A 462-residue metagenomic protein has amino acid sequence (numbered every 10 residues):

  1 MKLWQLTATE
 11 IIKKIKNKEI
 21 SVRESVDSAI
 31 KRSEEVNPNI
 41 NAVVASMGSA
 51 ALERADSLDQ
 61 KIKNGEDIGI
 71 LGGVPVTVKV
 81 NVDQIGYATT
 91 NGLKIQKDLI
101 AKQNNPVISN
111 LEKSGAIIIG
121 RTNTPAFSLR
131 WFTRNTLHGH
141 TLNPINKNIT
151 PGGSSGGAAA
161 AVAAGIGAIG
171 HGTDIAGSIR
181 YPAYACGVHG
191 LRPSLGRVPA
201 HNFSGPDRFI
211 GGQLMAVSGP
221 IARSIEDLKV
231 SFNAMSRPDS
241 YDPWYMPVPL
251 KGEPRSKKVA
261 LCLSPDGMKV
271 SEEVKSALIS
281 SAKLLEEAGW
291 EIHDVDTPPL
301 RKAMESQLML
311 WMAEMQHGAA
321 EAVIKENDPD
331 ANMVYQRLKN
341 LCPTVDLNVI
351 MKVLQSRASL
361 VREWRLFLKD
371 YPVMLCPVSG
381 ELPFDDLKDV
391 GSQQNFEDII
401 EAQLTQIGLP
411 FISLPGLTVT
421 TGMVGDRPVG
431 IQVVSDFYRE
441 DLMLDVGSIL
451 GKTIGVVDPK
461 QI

Functional and structural regions predicted by a protein language model:
M1-L52, E287-G289, P459-I462: An N-terminal boundary/leader segment
K18, A29, G73, K79 (+4 more regions): Glycine-rich, small-residue loops and helix-cap segments that act as flexible hinges at active-site edges
V22-D27, D56-Q60, E272-D296, A319-P329 (+2 more regions): Acyltransferase
A29, A51, L228, V259 (+3 more regions): Residue-level signal for inorganic ion chemistry
A51, K61-T136: Acidic/His- and Gly-rich active-site-bordering loop/insert found across diverse amide/peptide-bond hydrolases
L71-K94, E253-K258, C262, L310-R365 (+1 more regions): Short helix-loop capping/hinge segments that flank enzyme active sites or metal/cofactor-binding pockets
Q103-F232, P410-F411, P415-M423, R427-G430: Short glycine/serine-rich loop segments
R192-S276, I454-I462: A short helix-breaking turn/cap at a secondary-structure junction
